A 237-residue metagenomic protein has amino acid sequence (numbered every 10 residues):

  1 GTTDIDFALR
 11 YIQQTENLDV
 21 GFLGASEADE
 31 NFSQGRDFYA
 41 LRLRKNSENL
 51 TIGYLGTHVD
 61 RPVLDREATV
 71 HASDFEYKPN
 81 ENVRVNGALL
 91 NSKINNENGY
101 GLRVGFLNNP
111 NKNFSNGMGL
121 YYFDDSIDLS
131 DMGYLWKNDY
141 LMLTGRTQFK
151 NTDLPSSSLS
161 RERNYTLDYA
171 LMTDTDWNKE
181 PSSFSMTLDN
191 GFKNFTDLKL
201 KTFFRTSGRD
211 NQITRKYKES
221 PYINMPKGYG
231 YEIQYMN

Functional and structural regions predicted by a protein language model:
G1-N46, T152-S156: Outer-membrane beta-barrel initiation region
G1-T3, D29, R61-L64, A68 (+1 more regions): Beta-stranded membrane pore/translocator domains
D4, A88-N237: Exposed, low-structure sequence patches enriched in small/polar residues
L9-I12, A40-R44, A72-E76, R84-A88 (+3 more regions): Short, well-ordered alpha-helical packing segments
Q13-T15, F22-S26, G56, L89 (+1 more regions): Glycine-rich, histidine-containing beta strand-loop boundary motifs that form or position
E16-D19, L50, V83, P110 (+2 more regions): Secondary-structure transition into beta-strands, especially the periplasmic turns and strand N-termini that construct
V20, F38-K93, D153-T166, E232-N237: Surface-exposed extracellular loop regions of Gram-negative outer-membrane beta-barrel proteins
S33, L64-R66, D131-M132: Short, solvent-exposed loop/turn segments at secondary-structure boundaries
